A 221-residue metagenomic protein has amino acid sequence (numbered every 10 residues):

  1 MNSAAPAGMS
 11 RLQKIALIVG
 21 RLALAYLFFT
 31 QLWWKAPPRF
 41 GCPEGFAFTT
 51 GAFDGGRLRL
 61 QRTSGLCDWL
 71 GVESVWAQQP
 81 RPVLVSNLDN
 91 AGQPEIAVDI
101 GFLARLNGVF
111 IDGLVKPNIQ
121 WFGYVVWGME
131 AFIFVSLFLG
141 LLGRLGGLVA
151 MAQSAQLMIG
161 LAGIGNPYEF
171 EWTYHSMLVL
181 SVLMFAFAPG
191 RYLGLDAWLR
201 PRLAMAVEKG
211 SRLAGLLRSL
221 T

Functional and structural regions predicted by a protein language model:
M1-F132, L139-T221: Extended, low-polarity transmembrane helix blocks
